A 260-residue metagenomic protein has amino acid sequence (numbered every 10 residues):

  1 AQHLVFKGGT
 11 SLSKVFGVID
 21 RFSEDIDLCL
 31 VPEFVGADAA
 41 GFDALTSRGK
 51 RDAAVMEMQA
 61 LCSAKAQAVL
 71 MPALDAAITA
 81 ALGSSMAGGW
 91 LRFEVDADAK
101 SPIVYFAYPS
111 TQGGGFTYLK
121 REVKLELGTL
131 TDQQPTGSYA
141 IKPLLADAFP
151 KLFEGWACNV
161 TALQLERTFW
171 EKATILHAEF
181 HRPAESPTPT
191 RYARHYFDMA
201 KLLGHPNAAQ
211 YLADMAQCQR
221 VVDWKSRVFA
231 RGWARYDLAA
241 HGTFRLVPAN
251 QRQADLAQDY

Functional and structural regions predicted by a protein language model:
A1-L4, F16-R21, I26, V31-Y260: Structured mid-to-C-terminal alpha-helical surface segments
L4-S11: Short gly/ser-rich loop at a beta-strand->alpha-helix junction or flexible surface loop bordering the NTP-binding
